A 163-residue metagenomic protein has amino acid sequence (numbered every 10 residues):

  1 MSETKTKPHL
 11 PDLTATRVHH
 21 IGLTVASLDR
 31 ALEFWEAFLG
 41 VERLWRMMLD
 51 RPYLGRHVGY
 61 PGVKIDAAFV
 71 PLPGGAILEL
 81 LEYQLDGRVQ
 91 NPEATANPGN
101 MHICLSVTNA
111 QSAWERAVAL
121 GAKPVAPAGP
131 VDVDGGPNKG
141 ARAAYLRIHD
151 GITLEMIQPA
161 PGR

Functional and structural regions predicted by a protein language model:
M1-T14, L23, L105-R163: Vicinal oxygen chelate
D12, G59-Y60, E93-A94, G135: Short consensus segments that form the blades of beta-propeller domains, in both extracellular/periplasmic
V18-A26, D66-A76, N91-R116, A141-R147: Vicinal oxygen chelate
T24-G75, A119, K139: Core segments of cupin and vicinal oxygen chelate
L49-R56, L85-N91, P130-R142: A cross-kingdom feature marking solvent-exposed beta-strand/loop segments within repeated, beta-rich binding/scaffold
Q84-D86, P161-G162: Short, solvent-exposed aromatic-acidic interface loops
